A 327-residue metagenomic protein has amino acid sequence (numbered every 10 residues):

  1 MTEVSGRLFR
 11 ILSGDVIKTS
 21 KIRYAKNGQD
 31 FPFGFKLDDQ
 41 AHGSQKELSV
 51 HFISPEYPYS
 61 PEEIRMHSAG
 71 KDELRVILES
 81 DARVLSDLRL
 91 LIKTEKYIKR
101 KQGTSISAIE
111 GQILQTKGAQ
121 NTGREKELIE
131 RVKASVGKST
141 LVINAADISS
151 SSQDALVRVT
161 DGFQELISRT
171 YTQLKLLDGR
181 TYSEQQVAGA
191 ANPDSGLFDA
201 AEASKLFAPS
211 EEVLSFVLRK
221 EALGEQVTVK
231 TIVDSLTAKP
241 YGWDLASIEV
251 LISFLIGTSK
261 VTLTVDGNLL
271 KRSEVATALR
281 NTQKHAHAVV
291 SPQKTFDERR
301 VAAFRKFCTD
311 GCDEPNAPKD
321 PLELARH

Functional and structural regions predicted by a protein language model:
M1-H327: Extended alpha-helical interface modules used as scaffolds for assembling large macromolecular complexes
